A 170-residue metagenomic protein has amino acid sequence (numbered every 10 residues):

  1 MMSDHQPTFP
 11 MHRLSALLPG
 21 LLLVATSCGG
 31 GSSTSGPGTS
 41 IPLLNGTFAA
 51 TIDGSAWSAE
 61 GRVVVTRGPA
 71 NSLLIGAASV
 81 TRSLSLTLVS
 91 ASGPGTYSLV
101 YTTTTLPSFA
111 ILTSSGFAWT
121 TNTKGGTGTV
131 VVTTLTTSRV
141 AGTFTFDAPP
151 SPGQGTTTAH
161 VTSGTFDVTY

Functional and structural regions predicted by a protein language model:
S3-L18: Bacterial N-terminal signal peptides that target proteins for export
F9, T34-S35: Low-complexity, intrinsically disordered extramembrane tails and loops of integral membrane proteins
V24-S27: C-terminal motif of bacterial Sec signal peptides marking the signal peptidase cleavage site
G29-S32: Bacterial signal peptide processing site
S35-D53: N-terminal low-complexity, Pro/Thr/Ser-rich intrinsically disordered segments that act as propeptides or flexible
F48-I52, A56-S58, R62-R139, P149: Surface-exposed helix/loop patches within compact recognition domains
V131-Y170: C-terminal or internal capping secondary-structure element at the end of a domain, subdomain, or sheet
